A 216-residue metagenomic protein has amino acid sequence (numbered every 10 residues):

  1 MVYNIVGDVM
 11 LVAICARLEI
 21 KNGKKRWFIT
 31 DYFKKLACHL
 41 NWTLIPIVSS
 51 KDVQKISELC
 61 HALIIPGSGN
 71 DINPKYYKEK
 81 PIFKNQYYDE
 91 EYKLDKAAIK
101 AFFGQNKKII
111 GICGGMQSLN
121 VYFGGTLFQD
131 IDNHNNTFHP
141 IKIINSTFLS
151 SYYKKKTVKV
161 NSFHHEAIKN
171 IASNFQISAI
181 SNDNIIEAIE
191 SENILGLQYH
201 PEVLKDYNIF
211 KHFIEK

Functional and structural regions predicted by a protein language model:
M1-G114, Y122, F128, D132-Y153 (+4 more regions): N-terminal beta1-alpha1 cap of cysteine-dependent amidohydrolase-like domains
K159-H165, I189: Short catalytic/ligand-gating loop segments at beta-alpha or beta-beta junctions within enzyme catalytic domains
N174, S191-I194: Beta-strand-turn-beta hairpins that frame and shape the catalytic cleft of phosphate-ester-processing enzymes
I185-S191: Short, surface-exposed beta-strand/loop micro-motifs that present aromatic residues
L195-H200: Active-site-proximal beta-strand elements of phosphoester/diester hydrolases
